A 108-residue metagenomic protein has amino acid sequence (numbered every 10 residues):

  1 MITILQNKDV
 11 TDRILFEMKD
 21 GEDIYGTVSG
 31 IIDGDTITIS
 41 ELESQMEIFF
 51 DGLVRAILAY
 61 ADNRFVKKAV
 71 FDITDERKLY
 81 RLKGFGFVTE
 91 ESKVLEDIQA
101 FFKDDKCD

Functional and structural regions predicted by a protein language model:
M1-N7, D105-D108: Conserved N-terminal entry element of GNAT/NAT acetyltransferase domains
K8-F16: A short helix-loop-beta-strand connector motif used in the catalytic cores of GNAT acetyltransferases and, in some
F16-G52: Conserved donor-binding loop and adjoining core beta-sheet/short helix segment in diverse acyl/aminoacyl transferases
L42-S44, F71-E76: Structural motif
V54-D62: A conserved short alpha-helix in the GNAT/GCN5 acetyltransferase fold that borders and helps form the acetyl-CoA
A61-T74: Conserved GNAT acetyl-CoA-binding A-motif
T74-S92: Conserved active-site alpha-helix within GNAT-family acetyltransferase domains
E91-D108: C-terminal "cap" of GNAT-fold acetyltransferases
